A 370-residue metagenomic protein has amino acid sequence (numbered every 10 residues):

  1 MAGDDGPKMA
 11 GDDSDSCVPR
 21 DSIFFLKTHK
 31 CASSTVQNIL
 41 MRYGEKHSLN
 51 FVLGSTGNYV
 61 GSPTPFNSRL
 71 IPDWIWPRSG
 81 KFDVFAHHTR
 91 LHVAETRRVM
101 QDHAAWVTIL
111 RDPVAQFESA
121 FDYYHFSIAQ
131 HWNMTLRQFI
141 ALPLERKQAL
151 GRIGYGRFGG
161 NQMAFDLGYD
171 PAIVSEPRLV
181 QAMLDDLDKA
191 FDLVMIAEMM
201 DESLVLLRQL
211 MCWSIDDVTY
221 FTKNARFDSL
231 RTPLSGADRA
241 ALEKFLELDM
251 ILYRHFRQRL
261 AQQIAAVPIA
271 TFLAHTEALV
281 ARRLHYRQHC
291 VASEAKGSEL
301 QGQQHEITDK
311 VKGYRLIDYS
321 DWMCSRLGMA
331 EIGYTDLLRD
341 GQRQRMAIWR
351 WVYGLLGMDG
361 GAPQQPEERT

Functional and structural regions predicted by a protein language model:
D4-D5, D12-D13: Asp/Glu-rich intrinsically disordered low-complexity tracts
G11, G57-I109, A115-T219, T271 (+4 more regions): PAPS-dependent sulfotransferase catalytic domain
C17-I23, D102-H103: A short, charged/proline- and glycine-enriched loop that marks the coil->beta-strand transition at the N-terminal
S22-F66: N-terminal pre-catalytic "stem/leader" segment of glycosyltransferase-like enzymes
S34-V36, Q116, Y253: General alpha-helical segment detector with a strong preference for membrane-spanning helices and helix-boundary regions
G54-S62, L179-E243, E247, Q262 (+2 more regions): The conserved 3'-phosphoadenosine-5'-phosphosulfate
P233, D238, E243, L252 (+1 more regions): Anionic, Ser/Thr-rich low-complexity intrinsically disordered regions
